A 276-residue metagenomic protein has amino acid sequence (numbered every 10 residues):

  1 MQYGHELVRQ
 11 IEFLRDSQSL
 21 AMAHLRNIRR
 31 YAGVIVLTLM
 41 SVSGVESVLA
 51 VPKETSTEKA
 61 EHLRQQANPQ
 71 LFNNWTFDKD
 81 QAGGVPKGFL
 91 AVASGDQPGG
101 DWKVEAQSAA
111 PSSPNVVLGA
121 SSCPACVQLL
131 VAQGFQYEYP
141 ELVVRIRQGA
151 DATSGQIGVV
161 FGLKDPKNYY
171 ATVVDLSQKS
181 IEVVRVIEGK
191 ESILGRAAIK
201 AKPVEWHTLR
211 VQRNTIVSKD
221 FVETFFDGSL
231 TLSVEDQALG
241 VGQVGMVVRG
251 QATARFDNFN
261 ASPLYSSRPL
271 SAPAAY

Functional and structural regions predicted by a protein language model:
G33-S43: Bacterial N-terminal signal peptides
E54-G95, S267-Y276: Extracellular carbohydrate-recognition regions
F77, F259-A261: Extracellular beta-strand elements of beta-rich domains used for carbohydrate recognition/degradation or cell-matrix
F77, V144, E205-I216, V222-T224: Short tryptophan-centered beta-strand motifs in secreted/extracellular beta-sheet-rich domains of glycan-recognition
Q81-V116, C123-C126: Extracellular glycan-recognition surfaces and repeat-rich motifs
A120-E182: Secretory/extracellular carbohydrate-interaction modules and structurally similar beta-sandwich "look-alikes"
E188-T208: Short, aromatic/His-centered strand-loop micro-motif at the edge of beta-sheets
E223-G245: Short, solvent-exposed beta-strand-to-loop segments that form ligand-recognition rims of beta-rich domains
